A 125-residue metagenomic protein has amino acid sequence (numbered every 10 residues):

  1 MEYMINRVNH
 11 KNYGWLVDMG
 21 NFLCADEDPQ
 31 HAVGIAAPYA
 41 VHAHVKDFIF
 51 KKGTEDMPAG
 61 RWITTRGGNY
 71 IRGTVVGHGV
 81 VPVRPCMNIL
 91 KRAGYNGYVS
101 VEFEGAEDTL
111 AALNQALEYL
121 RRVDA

Functional and structural regions predicted by a protein language model:
M1-A125: Histidine-acidic metal/acid-base catalytic patches
